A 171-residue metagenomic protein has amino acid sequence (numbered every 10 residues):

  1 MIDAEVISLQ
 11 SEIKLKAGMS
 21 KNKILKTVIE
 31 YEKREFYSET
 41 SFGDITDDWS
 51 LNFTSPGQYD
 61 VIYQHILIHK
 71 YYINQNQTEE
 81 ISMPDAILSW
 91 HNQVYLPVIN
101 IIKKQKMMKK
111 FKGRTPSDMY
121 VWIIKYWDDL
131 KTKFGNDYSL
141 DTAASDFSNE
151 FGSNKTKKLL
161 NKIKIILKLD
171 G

Functional and structural regions predicted by a protein language model:
M1-G171: Regulatory N- and C-terminal appendages and interdomain linkers associated with kinase/kinase-like NTP transferase
